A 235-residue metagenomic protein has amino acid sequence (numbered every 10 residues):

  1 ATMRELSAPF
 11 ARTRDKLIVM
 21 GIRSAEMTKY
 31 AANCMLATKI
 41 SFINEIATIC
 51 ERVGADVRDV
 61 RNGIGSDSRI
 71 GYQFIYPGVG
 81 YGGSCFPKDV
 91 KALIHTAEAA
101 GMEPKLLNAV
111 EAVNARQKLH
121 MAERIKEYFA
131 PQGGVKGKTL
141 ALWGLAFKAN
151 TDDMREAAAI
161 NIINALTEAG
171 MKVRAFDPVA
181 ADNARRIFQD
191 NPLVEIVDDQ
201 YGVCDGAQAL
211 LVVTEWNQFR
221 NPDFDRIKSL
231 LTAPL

Functional and structural regions predicted by a protein language model:
A1-L235: Structural/interface elements that position substrates and couple domains in central-metabolism enzymes
